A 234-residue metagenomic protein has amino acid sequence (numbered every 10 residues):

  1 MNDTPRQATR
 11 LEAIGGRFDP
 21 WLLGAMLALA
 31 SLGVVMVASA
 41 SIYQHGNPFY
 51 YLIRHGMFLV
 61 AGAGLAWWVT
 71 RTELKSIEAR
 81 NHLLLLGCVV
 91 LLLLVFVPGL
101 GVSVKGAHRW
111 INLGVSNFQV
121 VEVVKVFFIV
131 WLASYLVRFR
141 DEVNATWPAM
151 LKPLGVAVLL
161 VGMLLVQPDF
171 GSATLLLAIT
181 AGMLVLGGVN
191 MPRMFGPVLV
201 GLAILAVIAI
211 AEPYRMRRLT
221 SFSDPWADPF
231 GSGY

Functional and structural regions predicted by a protein language model:
M1-G15: Short, Lys/Arg-rich, polar N-terminal cytosolic tail immediately upstream of the first transmembrane signal-anchor
G15-W21: N-terminal export and membrane-targeting signals
L22-S39, Q44-Y234: Hydrophobic alpha-helical transmembrane segments of multi-pass inner membrane proteins, especially in bacterial systems
